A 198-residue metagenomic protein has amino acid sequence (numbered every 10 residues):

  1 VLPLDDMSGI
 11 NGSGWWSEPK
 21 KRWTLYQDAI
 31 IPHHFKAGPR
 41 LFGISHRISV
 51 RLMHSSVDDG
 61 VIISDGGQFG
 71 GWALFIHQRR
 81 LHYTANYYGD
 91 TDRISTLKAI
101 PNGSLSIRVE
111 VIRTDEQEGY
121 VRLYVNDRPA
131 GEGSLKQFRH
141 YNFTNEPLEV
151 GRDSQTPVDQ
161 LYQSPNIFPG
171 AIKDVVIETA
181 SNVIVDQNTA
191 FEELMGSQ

Functional and structural regions predicted by a protein language model:
L2-Q198: Extracellular glycan-associated modules
